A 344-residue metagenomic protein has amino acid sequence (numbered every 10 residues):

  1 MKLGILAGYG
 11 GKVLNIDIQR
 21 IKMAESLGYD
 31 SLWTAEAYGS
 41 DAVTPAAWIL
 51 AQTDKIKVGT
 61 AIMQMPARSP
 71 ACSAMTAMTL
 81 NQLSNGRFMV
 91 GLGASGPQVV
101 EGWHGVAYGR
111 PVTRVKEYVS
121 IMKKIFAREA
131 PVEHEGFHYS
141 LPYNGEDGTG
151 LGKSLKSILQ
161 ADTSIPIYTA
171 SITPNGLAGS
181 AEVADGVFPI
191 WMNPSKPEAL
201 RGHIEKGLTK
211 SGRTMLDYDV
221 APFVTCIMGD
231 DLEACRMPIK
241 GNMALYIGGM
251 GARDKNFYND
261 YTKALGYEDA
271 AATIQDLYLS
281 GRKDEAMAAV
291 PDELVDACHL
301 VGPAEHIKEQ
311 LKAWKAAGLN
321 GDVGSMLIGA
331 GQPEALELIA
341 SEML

Functional and structural regions predicted by a protein language model:
M1-L344: Active-site-adjacent structural elements that line small-molecule/cofactor binding pockets in enzymes
